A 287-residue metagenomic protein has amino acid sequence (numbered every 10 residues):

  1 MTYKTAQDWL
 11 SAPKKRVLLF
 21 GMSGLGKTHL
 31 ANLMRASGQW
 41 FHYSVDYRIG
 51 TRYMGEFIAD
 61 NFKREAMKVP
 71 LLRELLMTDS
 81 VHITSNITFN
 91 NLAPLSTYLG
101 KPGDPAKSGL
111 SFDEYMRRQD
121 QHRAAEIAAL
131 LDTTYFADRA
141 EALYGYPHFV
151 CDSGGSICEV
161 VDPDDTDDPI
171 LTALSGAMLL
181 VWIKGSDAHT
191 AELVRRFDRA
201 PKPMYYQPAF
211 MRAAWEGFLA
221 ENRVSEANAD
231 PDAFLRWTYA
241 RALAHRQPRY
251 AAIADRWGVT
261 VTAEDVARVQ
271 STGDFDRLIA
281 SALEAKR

Functional and structural regions predicted by a protein language model:
L19: Hydrophobic anchor at the beta1->P-loop junction of P-loop NTPases
S23: The conserved Walker
G26: Conserved glycine(s) of the Walker
L30, M34: Hydrophobic positions on the alpha1 helix immediately C-terminal to the Walker A/P-loop
Q39-M54: Short beta-strand-centered segment that lines the nucleotide-binding/catalytic pocket of NTP-utilizing
M54-P163: ATP-dependent small-molecule kinase phosphotransfer cores that center on conserved nucleotide phosphate-binding segments
D152-S153, I170-N222: Conserved phosphate-donor/acceptor-positioning beta-strand/loop module used by diverse small-molecule
N222-R287: NTP-dependent small-molecule kinase module
